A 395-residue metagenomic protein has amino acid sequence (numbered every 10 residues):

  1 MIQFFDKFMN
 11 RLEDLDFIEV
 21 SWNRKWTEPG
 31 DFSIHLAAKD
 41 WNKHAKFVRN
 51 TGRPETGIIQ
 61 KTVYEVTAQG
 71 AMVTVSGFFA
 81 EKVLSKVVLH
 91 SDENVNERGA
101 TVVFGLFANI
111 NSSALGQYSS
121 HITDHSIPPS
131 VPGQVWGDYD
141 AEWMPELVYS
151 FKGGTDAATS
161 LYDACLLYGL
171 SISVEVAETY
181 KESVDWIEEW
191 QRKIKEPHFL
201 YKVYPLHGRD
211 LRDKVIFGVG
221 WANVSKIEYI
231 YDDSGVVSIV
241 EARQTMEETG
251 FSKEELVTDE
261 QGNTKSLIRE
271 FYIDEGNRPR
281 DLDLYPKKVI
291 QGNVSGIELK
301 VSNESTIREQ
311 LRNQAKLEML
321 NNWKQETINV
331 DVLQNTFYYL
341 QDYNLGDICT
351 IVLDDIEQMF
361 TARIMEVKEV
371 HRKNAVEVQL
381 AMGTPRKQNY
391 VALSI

Functional and structural regions predicted by a protein language model:
M1-G105, N111, S120-H125: Beta-strand-rich assembly/attachment modules of structural machines
M9, Q69-G70, V131-Q134, W143 (+4 more regions): Intrinsic-disorder/low-complexity loop/linker signature
E13-D40, V219-I395: An acidic/polar, Gly/Ser/Thr-rich interaction patch typically located in mid-to-C-terminal regions of proteins
I18-K25, Q60-T67, V174-E175, E182-R192 (+1 more regions): Short amphipathic beta-strand and strand-loop transition segments with alternating hydrophobic
P29-S33, T67-T74, I194-L200, K373-Q379: A generic structural signal for beta-strand entry/edge sites
N42-R53, S85-V95, L211-W221, Y343-V352 (+1 more regions): Extended Gly/Ser/Thr-rich low-complexity repeat segments, especially those forming or decorating extracellular
I59, Y168, E309-N313: Short, solvent-exposed beta-alpha or beta-beta edge segments that form flexible loop/patches at the rim of ligand
M72, F78-D233: Charged- and aromatic-enriched interaction segments used to assemble and dock large macromolecular complexes
